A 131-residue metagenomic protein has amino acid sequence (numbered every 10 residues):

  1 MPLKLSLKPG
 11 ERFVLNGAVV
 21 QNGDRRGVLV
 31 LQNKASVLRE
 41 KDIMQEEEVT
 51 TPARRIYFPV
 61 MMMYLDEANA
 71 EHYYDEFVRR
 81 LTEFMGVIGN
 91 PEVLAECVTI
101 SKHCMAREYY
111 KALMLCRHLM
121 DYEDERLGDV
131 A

Functional and structural regions predicted by a protein language model:
M1-A131: Terminal leader/tail segments of proteins
